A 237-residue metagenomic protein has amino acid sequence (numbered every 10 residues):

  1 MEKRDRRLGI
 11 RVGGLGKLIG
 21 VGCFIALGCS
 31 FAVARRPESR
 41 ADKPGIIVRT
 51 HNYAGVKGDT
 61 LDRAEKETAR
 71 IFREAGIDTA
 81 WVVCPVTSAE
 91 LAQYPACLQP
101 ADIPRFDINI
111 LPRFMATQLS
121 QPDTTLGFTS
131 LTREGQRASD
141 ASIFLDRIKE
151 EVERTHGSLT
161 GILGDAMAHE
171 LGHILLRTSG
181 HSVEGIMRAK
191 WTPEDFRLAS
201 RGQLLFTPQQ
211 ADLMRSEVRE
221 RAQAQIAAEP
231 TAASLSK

Functional and structural regions predicted by a protein language model:
M1-L15: N-terminal secretory signal peptides that target proteins for export/translocation
E2, F31-A34: Phosphate- and other anionic-substrate recognition elements at nucleic-acid/protein interfaces
G16-S30: Bacterial N-terminal signal peptides
C29-F31, P44, T50: Terminal transmembrane helix and immediately flanking juxtamembrane interfaces of multi-pass membrane proteins
R35-A41, R49-K66, F128-G157, G161-I162 (+2 more regions): Metalloprotease/metallohydrolase-associated module, dominated by Zn2+-dependent proteases
K43-G45, I103: A general structural motif
G45-I47, G76-A80, I186: Residues at or immediately flanking beta-strands
G58-M167, L171-I174: Metzincin-family zinc-dependent endopeptidase catalytic domain
